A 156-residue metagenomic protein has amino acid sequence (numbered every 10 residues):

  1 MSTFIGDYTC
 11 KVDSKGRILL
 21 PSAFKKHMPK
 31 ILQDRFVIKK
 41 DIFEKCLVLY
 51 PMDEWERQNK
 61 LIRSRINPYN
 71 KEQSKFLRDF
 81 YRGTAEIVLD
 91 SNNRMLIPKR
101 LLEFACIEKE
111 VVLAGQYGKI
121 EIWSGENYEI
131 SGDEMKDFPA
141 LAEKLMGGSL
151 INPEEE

Functional and structural regions predicted by a protein language model:
M1-Y8, S14-K15, F24-N92, K99-E156: Flexible "stalk/tail and boundary" regions
